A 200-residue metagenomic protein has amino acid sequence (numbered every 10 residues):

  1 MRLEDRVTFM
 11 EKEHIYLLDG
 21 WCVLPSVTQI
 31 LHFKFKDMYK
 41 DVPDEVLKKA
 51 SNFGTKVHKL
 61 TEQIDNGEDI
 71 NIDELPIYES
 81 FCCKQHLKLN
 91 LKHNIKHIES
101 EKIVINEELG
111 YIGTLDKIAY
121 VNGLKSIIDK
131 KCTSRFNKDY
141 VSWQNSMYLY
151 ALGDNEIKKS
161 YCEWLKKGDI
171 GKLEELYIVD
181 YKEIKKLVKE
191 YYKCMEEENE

Functional and structural regions predicted by a protein language model:
M1, N199-E200: Glycine- and charge-rich intrinsically disordered segments
M1-I112: Metal-dependent nuclease catalytic cores that hydrolyze phosphodiester bonds in DNA/RNA, characterized by
K102-E198: Nucleic-acid nuclease catalytic cores
